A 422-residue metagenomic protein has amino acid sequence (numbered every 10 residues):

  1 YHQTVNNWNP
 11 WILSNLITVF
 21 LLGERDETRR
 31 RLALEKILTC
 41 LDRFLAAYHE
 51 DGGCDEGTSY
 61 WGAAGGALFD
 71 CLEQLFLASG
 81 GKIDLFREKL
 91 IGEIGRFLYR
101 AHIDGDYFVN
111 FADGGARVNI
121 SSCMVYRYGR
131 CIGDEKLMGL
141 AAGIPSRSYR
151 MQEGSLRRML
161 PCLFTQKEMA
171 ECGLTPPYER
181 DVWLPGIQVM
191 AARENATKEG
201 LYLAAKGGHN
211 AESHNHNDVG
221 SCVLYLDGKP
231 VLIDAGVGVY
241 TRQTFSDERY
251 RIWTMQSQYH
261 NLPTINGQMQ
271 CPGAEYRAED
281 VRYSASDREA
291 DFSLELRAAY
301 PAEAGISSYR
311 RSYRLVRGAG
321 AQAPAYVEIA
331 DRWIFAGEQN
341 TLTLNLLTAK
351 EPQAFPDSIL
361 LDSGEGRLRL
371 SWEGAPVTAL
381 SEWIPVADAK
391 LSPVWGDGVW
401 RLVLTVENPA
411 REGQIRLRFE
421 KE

Functional and structural regions predicted by a protein language model:
Y1-G57, L163-G173: Active-site lining segments of carbohydrate-active enzymes
I12, G23, A63-L232, Y283-D287 (+1 more regions): Carbohydrate-active enzyme catalytic cores, enriched for enzymes that act on polyanionic acidic polysaccharides
G57, S213-H216, W395: Short histidine-centered beta-strand/loop micro-motifs that create catalytic or ligand/metal-coordination sites
T58-G66, P324-V327: Amphipathic alpha-helical protein-interaction segments enriched in hydrophobic
G114, A141-R150, Y240-E422: CBM-like, beta-strand-rich accessory domains located in the C-terminal region of large, secreted polysaccharide-active
G200-L203, S213-N215, L232-D234, T241-Q243 (+2 more regions): Short helix/loop capping segments that flank catalytic or ligand/cofactor-binding pockets
L203-A205, I233-A235, L370-W372, A379: Short capping micro-motif at the N-terminus of alpha-helices
G208, G236, W333: Anionic group-transfer/hydrolysis microenvironments
